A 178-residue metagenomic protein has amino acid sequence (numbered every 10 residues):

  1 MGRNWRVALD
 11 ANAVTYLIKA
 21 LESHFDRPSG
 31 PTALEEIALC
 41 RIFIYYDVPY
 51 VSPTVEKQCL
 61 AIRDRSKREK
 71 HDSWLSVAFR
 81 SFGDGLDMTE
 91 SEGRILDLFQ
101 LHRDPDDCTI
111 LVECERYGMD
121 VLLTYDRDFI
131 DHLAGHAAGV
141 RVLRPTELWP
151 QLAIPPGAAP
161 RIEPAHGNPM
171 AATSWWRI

Functional and structural regions predicted by a protein language model:
M1-N4, D120, R127-I178: Acidic, PIN/NYN-like endoribonuclease modules and their adjacent C-terminal/linker elements
A8-L9, V14-S66: PIN/NYN-family metal-dependent endoribonuclease catalytic core
A13, V55, T109-I110, D128-F129: Alpha-helix capping/helix-boundary segments
D26-S29, D97-R103: Short, flexible loop segments at the rims of nucleotide/cofactor-binding pockets, characterized by
R41, E113, H132: Hydrophobic/aromatic ligand-binding patch that stacks against planar heteroaromatic rings of cofactors or nucleotides
T54, L75-L101: Acidic catalytic patch
L60-F82, R141, R177-I178: Short, electropositive alpha-helical surface patch
D104-V121: Acidic, metal-associated active-site segment
